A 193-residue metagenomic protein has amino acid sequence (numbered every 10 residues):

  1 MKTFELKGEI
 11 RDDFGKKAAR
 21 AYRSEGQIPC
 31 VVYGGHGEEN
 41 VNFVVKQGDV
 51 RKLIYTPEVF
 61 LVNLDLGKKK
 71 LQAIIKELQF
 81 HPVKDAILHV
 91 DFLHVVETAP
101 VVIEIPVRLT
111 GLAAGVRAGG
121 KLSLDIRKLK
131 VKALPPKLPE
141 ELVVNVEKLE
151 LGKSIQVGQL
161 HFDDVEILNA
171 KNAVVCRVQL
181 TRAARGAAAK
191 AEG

Functional and structural regions predicted by a protein language model:
M1-G193: Acidic, negatively charged sequence tracts
